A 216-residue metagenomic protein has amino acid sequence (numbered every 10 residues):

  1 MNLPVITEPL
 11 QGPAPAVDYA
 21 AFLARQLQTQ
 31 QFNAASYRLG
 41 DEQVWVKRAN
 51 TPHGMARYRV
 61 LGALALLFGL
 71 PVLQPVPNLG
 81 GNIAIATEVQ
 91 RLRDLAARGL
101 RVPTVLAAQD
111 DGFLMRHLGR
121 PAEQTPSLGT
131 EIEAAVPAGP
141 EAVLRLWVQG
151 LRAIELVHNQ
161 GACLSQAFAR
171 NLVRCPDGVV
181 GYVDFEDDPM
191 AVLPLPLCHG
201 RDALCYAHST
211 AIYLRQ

Functional and structural regions predicted by a protein language model:
M1-N33: Juxta-kinase regulatory segment immediately upstream of eukaryotic protein kinase catalytic domains
F32-A84: ATP-binding glycine-rich loop module of kinase domains
T51, R120, V180, D187-A191: Activation segment
R57, A65-F68, N78-A96, L100-L146: Conserved structural core of kinase catalytic domains
L95, G150-V157: Conserved hydrophobic alpha-helix
H158-A169: Catalytic-loop of the protein kinase fold
F168-C175, G181: Conserved protein-kinase catalytic-loop segment immediately C-terminal to the catalytic Asp of the HRD motif
C175, F185-Q216: C-lobe/activation-segment region of protein kinase-like
